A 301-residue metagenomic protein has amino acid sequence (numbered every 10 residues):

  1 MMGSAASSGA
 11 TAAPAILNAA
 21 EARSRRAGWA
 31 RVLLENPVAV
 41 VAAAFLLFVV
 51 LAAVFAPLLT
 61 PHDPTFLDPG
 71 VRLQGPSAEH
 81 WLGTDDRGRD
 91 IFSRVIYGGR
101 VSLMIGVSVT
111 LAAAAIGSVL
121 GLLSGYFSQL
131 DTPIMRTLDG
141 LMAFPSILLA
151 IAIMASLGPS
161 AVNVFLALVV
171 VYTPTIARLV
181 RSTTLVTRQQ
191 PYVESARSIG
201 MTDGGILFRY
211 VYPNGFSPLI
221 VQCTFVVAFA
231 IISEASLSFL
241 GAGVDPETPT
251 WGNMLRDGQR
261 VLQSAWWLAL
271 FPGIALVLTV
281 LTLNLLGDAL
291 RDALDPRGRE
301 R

Functional and structural regions predicted by a protein language model:
M1-S118, L122, Q129, I147 (+5 more regions): Gly/Trp-centered helix-boundary motif
A27, R89-M104, S108, S128-M135 (+2 more regions): Amphipathic cytosolic juxtamembrane alpha-helices at the membrane-cytosol interface of multi-pass membrane transporters
V49, L122, A150-A155, V164 (+4 more regions): Transmembrane alpha-helix boundary and packing residues in multipass membrane permease domains and related
A56-P64, G125-Q129, I153-P159, V171 (+2 more regions): Short helix-capping/hinge motifs at transmembrane helix termini and TM-loop junctions
W81, A115-G117, L122-Y126, L130-V186 (+1 more regions): Generic hydrophobic transmembrane alpha-helix motif, especially the helices
R100-I116, F144, A150, G204-S236 (+1 more regions): Transmembrane alpha-helices
I105-V109, S124, L138-D139, A167 (+5 more regions): Alpha-helical transmembrane segments of multi-pass integral membrane proteins
M142, I153-S156, L168, T183-T184 (+2 more regions): Glycine-rich helix-loop "coupling/hinge" segments at transmembrane-helix boundaries in multipass transporters
